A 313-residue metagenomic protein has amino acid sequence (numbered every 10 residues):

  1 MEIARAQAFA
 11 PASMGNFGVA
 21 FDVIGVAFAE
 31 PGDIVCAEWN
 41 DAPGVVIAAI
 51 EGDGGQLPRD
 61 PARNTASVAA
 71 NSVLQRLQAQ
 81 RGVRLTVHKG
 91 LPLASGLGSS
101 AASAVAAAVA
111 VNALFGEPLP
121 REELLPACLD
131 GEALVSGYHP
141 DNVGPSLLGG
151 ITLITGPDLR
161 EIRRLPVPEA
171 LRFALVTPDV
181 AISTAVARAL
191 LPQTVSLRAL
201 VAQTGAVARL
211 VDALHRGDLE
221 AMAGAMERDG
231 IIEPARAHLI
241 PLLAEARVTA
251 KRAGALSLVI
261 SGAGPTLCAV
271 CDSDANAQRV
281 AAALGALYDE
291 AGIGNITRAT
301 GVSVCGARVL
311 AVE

Functional and structural regions predicted by a protein language model:
M1-S95, A113, E117, L148 (+2 more regions): ATP-binding N-lobe of GHMP and related small-molecule kinases
V23-V26, E132-G144, R160-P166, V211 (+1 more regions): A generic local secondary-structure boundary/capping motif
E38, S146-P157, A269-D272, L310-V312: Short beta-strand-to-turn element immediately C-terminal to the catalytic PLP-Schiff-base lysine in fold type I
N64-R76, V207, A246-T249, A283-L284: Short, well-ordered amphipathic alpha-helical segments that serve as non-catalytic structural scaffolds within diverse
Q75, Q80-E161: Gly/Ser-rich oxyanion-binding loop with an adjacent helix/lid that shapes the negatively charged ligand pocket
T177-A237: Active-site rim beta-loop-alpha module in soluble metabolic enzymes
L214-E313: Glycine-rich, charge-dense phosphate/pyrophosphate-binding loop(s) and the adjacent flexible "lid"/catalytic subdomain
